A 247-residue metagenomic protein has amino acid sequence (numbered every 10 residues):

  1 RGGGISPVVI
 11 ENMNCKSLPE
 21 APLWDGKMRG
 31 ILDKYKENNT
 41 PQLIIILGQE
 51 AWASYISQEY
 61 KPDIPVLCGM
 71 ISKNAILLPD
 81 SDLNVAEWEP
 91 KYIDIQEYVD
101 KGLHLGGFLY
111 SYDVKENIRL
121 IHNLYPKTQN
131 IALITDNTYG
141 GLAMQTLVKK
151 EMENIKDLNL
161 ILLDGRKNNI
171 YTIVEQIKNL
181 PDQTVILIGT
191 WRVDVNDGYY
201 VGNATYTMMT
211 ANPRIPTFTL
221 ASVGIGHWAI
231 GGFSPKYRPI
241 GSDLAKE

Functional and structural regions predicted by a protein language model:
R1-E247: Short hydrophobic alpha-helices and adjacent helix-cap/hinge residues
